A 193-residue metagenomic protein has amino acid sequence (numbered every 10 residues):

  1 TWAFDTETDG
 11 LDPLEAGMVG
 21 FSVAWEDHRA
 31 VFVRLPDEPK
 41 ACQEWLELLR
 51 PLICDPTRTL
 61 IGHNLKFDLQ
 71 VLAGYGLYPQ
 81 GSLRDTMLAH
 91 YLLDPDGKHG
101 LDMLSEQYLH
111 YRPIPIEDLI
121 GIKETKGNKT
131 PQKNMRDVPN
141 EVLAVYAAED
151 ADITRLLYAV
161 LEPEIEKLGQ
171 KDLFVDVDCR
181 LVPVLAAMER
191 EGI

Functional and structural regions predicted by a protein language model:
T1-L14: Short acidic, Gly/Ser-rich segments with clustered Asp/Glu that frequently serve as metal-coordination loops in enzyme
D12, A16-K167, V177-L181, L185: Active-site-proximal helix-loop-helix substrate-binding element of RNase H-like nuclease domains
G169-L173: Membrane-interfacial loop-to-helix junctions in multi-pass inner-membrane proteins
M188-I193: Non-catalytic interaction-recognition regions
